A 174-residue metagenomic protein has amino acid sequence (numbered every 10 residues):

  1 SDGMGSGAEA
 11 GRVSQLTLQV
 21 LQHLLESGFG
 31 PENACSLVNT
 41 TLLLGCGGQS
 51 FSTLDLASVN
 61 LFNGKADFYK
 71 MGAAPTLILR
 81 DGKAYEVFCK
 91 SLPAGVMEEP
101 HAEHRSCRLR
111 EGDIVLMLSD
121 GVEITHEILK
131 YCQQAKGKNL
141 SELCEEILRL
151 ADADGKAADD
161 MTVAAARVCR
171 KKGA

Functional and structural regions predicted by a protein language model:
S1-G3, V20-L21: Glycine- and acidic
G3-A10, G121-T125: Short acidic, Gly/Ser-rich segments with clustered Asp/Glu that frequently serve as metal-coordination loops in enzyme
M4, L24-L25, Q133-A135: Short regulatory/linker helices and ligand/cofactor-binding micro-motifs at input modules
G11-D81, G155-A158, A165: Catalytic core of PPM/PP2C metal-dependent serine/threonine phosphatase domains
F29-S36, T41-L42, D55-L56, R105 (+2 more regions): C-terminal catalytic subdomain
Q49-S50, G95-H101: Short gly/ser/thr-rich secondary-structure transition/capping motifs
V87-C89: Phosphate-handling catalytic cores of nucleic-acid transaction enzymes
L92: Metal-dependent catalytic core segments for phosphate chemistry
